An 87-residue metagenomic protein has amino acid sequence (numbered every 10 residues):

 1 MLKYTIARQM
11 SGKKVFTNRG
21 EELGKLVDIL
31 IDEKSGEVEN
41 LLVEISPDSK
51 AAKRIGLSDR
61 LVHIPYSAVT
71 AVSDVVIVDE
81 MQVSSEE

Functional and structural regions predicted by a protein language model:
M1-E87: Peripheral interaction segments used for macromolecular assembly
